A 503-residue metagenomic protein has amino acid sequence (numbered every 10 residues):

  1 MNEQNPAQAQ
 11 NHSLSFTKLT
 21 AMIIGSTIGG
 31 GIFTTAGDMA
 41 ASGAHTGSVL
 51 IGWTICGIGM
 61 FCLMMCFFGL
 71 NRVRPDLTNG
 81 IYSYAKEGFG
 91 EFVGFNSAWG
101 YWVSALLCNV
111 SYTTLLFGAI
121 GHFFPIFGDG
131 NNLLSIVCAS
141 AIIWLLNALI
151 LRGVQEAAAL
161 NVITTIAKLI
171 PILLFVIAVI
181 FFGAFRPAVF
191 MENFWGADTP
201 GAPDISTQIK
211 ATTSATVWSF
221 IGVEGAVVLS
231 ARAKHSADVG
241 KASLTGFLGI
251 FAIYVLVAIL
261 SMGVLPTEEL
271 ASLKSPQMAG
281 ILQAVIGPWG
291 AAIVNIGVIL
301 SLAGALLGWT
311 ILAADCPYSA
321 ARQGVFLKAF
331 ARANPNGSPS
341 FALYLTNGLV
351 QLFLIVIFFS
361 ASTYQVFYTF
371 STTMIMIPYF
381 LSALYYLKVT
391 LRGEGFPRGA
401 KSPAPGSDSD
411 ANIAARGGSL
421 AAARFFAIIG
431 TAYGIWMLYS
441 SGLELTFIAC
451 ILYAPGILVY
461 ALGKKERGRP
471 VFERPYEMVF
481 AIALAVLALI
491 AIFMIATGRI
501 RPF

Functional and structural regions predicted by a protein language model:
M1-S48, M60-F68, D76-T78, N193-A197 (+2 more regions): Membrane-interface "cap" regions at the ends of multi-pass membrane proteins
E3-H12, L50, F127-L134, I166-N295 (+1 more regions): Helix-loop-helix junctions that connect adjacent transmembrane segments in multi-pass membrane transporters
Q10-T17, T35-C138, G246-V255: Extracellular loop-to-transmembrane helix junctions
N11, F16, I136-S140, K234-S236 (+5 more regions): Loop-to-transmembrane helix boundary motifs in multi-pass membrane proteins
Y82-A85, G90, H122-F127, T199 (+3 more regions): TM-loop-TM module centered on a large, flexible mid-protein loop between adjacent transmembrane helices in multi-pass
G100-L115, F220, E224-A233, P288-K328 (+2 more regions): Membrane-helix boundary/coupling elements in multi-pass transport proteins
I120, L134-F185, S243-F247, T372-I377 (+2 more regions): Membrane-interface loop-to-helix entry segments
A333-N334, Y379-V486: C-terminal membrane-solvent junction of multi-pass transporters and transport-like membrane proteins
